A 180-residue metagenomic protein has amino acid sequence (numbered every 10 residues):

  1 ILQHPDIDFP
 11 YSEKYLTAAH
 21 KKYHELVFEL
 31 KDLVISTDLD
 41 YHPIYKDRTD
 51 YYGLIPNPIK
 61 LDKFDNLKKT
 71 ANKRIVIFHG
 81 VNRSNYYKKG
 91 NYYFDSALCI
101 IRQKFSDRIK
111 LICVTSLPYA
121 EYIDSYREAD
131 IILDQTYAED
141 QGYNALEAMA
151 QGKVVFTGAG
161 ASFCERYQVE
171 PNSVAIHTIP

Functional and structural regions predicted by a protein language model:
H4-V34: Membrane-proximal helix-turn-helix segments that form the acceptor-binding/catalytic region of lipid-linked
P43-R74: Acidic anion/phosphate-binding donor-loop and adjacent secondary structure in glycosyltransferase catalytic cores
K63, K68-K89, D95: Conserved donor-binding/catalytic core segment of Leloir-type glycosyltransferases
I123, L146-A150, C164-E165, V169: Short alpha-helical segment that forms part of, or immediately flanks, the ligand-binding pocket in carbohydrate-active
D130, G152: A short alpha->beta transition loop at the rim of the catalytic pocket in nucleotide-sugar-dependent
Y137: Aromatic "clamp/platform" in nucleotide-sugar-dependent glycosyltransferases that forms part of the donor/acceptor
V154-G158: Short hydrophobic beta-strand element within catalytic cores of glycosyltransferases and related nucleotide-activated
C164-P180: Change "using UDP/GDP/dTDP sugars" to "using nucleotide sugars
